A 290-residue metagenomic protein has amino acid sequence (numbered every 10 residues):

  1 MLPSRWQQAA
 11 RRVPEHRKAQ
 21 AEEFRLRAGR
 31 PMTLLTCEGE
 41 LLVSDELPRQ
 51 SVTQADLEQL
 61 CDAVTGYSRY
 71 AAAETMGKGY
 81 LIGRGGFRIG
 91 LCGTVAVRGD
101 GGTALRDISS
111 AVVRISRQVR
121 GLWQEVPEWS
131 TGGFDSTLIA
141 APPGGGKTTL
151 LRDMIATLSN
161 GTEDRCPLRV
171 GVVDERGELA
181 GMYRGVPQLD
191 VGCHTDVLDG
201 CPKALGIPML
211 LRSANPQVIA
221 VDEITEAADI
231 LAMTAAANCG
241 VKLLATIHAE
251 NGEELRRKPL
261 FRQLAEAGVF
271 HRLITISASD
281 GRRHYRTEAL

Functional and structural regions predicted by a protein language model:
M1-G85, N160: N-terminal accessory targeting/assembly segments
R69-F134: P-loop NTP-binding catalytic core
R98-R106, H271-L290: Conserved P-loop NTPase
I139: Hydrophobic anchor at the beta1->P-loop junction of P-loop NTPases
K147: Conserved lysine of the Walker
L150, M154: Hydrophobic positions on the alpha1 helix immediately C-terminal to the Walker A/P-loop
S159-P208: P-loop NTPase switch/communication element
A214-L273, A278: Conserved P-loop NTPase nucleotide-binding/switch module
